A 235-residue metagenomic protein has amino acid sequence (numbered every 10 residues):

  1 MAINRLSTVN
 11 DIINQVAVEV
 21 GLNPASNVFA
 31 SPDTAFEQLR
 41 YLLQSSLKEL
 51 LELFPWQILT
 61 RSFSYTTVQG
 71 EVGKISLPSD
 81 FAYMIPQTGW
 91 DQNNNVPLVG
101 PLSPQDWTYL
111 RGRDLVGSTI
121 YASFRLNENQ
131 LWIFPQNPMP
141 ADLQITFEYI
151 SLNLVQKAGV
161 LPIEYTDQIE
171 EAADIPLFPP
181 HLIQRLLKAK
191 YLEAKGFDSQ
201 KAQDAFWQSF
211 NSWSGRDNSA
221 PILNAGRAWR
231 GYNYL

Functional and structural regions predicted by a protein language model:
M1-L235: Glycine-enriched, solvent-exposed interface loops adjoining structured elements
